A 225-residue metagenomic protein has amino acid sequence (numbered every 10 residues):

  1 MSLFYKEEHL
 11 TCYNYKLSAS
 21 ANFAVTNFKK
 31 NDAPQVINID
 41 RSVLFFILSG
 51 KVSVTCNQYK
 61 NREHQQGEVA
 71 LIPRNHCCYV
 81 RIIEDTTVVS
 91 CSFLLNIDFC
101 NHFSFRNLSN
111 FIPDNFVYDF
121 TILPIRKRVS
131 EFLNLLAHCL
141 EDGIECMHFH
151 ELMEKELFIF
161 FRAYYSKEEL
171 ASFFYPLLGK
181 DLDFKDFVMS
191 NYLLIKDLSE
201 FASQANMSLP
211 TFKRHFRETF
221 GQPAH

Functional and structural regions predicted by a protein language model:
M1-A19, C139-D142: A short, N-terminal "cap"/entry segment at the start of jelly-roll beta-barrel domains of the cupin/DSBH fold
L17-P113: N-terminal regulatory/effector-sensing and dimerization cores that precede helix-turn-helix DNA-binding domains
L48, R162, M189, L193: Short, locally clustered residues in the helix-turn-helix/winged-helix DNA-binding domain
E63, M147-E151: Alpha-helix N-cap/helix-initiation sites
F105-L133: Aromatic/histidine-rich interaction motifs
I125-H138, H150-E154, A171-A205: A short, Lys/Arg-enriched amphipathic alpha-helix from helix-turn-helix/homeodomain DNA-binding modules
F160-K167, I195-H225: Basic/polar phosphate-binding segments, predominantly the helix-turn-helix DNA-binding elements of transcriptional
